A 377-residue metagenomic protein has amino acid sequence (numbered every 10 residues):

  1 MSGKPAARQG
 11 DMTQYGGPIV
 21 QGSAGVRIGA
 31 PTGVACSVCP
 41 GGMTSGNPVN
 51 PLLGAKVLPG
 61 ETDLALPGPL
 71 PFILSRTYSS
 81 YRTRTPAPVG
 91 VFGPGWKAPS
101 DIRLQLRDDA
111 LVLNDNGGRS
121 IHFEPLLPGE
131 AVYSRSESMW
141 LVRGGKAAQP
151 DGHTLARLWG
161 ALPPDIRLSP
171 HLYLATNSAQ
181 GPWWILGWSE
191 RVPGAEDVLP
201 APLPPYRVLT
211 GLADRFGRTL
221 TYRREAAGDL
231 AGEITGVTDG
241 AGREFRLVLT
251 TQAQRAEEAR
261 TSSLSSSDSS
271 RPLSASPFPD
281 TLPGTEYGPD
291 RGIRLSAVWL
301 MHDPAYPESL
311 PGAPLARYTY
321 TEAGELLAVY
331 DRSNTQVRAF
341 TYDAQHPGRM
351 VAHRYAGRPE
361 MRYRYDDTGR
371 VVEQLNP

Functional and structural regions predicted by a protein language model:
M1, V26, L64, L113-N114: Short aromatic-centered micro-motifs
M1-V49, Y306, A313-Y318, M361: Intrinsically disordered, low-complexity proline/glycine-rich segments
A30-T83: Intrinsically disordered, low-complexity segments enriched in small residues
K56-E61, K97-P99, Q105-D109: Short alpha-helical segments and helix-capping/turn motifs at coil-helix boundaries
G60-T62, S100-D101, E360, V372: Generic recognition of flexible, low-complexity loop/linker segments
R76-T77, A98-D101, Y133: N-terminal targeting and processing segments
T83-K97: Short, polar loop/linker segments at the starts of domains and inter-domain junctions
F92-P94, D109-P377: Extended charged/polar low-complexity repeat regions
